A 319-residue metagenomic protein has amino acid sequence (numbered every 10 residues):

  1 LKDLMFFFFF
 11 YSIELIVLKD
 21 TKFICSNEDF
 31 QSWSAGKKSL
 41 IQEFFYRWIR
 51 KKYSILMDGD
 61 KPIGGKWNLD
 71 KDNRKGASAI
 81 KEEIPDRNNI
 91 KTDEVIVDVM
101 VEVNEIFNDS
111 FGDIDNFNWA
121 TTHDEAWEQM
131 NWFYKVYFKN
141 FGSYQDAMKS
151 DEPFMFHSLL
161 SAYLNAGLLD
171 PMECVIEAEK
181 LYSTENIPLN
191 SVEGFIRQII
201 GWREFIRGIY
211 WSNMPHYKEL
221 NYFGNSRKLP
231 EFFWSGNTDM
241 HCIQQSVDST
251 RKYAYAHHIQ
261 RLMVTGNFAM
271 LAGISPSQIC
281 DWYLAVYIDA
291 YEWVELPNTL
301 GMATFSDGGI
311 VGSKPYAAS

Functional and structural regions predicted by a protein language model:
L1-N118: Beta-rich, aromatic/charged-enriched effector core domains that present basic-aromatic interfaces for binding
L56-M57, A317-S319: Mature, function-bearing regions of proteins
N73-A254, M270-L271, W282-S306, G312-P315: Catalytic cores of enzymes that engage adenine nucleotides and/or redox cofactors via long glycine-rich, Lys/Arg/His
T265-A269: Alpha-helical support elements that line or immediately flank enzyme active sites and cofactor-binding pockets
S275-Q278: Structural helix-adjacent loops and short alpha-helical linkers that scaffold large soluble proteins
